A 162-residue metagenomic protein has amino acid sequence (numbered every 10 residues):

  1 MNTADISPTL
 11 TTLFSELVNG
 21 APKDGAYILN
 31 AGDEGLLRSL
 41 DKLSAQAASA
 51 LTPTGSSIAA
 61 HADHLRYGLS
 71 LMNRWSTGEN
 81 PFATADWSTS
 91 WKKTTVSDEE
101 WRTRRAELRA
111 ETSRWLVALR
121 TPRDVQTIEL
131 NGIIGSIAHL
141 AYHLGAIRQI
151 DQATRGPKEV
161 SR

Functional and structural regions predicted by a protein language model:
N2-N19, K23-D33, L37-L40, A45-T89 (+1 more regions): Short, contiguous alpha-helical
W91-A141: Acidic/histidine-rich alpha-helical segments that form the ligand environment of transition-metal centers
